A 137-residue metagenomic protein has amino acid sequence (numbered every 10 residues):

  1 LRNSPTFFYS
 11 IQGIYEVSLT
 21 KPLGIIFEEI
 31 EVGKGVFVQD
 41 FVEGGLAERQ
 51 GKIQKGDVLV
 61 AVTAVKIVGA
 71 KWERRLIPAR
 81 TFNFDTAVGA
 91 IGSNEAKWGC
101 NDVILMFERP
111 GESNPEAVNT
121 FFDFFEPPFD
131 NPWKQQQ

Functional and structural regions predicted by a protein language model:
L1-Q137: Intrinsically disordered, Ser/Thr/Pro/Gly-rich linkers and terminal tails that flank and connect PDZ domains
